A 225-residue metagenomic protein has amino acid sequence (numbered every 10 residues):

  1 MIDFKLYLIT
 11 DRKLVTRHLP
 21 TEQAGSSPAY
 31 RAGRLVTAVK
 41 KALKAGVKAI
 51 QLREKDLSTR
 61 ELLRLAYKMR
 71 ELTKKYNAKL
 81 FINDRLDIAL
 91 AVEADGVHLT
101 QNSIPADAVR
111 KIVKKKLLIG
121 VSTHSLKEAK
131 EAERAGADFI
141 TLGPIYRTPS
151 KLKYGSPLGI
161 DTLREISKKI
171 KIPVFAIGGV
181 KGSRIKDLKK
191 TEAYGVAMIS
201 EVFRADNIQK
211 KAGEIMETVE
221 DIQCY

Functional and structural regions predicted by a protein language model:
M1-H18, Y30-I104, K111-D138, G155 (+4 more regions): Conserved N-terminal beta1-alpha1 strand-loop-helix module at the mouth
E22-A24: Short, low-complexity, charge-dense intrinsically disordered segments
F139-V202, D206: Active-site/ligand-binding-proximal alpha/beta "capping" segment
